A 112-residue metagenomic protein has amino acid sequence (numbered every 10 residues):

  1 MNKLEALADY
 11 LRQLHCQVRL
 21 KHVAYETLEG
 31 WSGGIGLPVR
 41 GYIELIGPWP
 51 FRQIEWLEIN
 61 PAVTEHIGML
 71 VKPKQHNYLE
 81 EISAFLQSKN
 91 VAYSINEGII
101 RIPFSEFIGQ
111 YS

Functional and structural regions predicted by a protein language model:
M1-E97, F107-S112: Structured alpha/beta or helical-core interaction and ligand-binding surfaces enriched in interleaved
I100-P103: Minor-groove-contacting beta-hairpin "wing" of winged helix-turn-helix DNA-binding domains
